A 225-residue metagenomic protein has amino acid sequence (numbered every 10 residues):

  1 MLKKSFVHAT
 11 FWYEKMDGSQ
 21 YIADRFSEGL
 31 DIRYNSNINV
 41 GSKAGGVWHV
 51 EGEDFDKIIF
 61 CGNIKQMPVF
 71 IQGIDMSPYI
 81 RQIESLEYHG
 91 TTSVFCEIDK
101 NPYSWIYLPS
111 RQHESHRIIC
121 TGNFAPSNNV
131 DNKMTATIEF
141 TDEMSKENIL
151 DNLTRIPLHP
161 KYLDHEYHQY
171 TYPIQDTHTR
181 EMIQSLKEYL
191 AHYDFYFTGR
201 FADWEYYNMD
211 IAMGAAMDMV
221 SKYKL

Functional and structural regions predicted by a protein language model:
M1-K57, C61: Helical element adjacent to the flavin cofactor pocket in flavoenzyme catalytic cores
H8, F201-A202: A short, mixed-charge helix-start or loop-turn motif at secondary-structure junctions
D24-E28, L150, T154, M217: Class I S-adenosyl-L-methionine
Y34, F197-T198: General beta-strand structural signal in soluble alpha/beta enzymes
F55-K57, Q66-Y196, A202-D210, G214: C-terminal segments that line or cap access tunnels to active or ligand-binding sites in enzymes and enzyme-associated
K65-Q66, Y223: Generic hydrophobic alpha-helical segments
M213-L225: Internal hydrophobic alpha-helix adjacent to the cofactor/substrate pocket in enzyme cavities
